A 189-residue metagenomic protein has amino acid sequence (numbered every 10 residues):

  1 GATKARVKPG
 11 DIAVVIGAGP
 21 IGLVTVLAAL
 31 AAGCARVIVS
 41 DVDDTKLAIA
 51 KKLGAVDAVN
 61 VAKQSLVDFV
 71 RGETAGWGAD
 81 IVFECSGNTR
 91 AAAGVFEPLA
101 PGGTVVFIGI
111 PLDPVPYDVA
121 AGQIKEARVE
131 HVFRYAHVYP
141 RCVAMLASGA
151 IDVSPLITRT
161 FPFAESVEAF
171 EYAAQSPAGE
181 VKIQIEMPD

Functional and structural regions predicted by a protein language model:
G1-Q64: Mid-domain Rossmann-like dinucleotide-binding core that forms the NAD(H)/NADP(H) cofactor-binding site
K4-P9, A48-R128, V167, M187-P188: Glycine-rich cofactor phosphate-binding loops and adjacent beta1-alpha1 units of small-molecule cofactor enzyme domains
V14, I38, T104-F107, E130 (+1 more regions): Structural detector of well-ordered beta-strand residues that form the stable sheet scaffold of enzyme domains
L30, G122-E126, A150-I151: Short glycine/proline- and charge-enriched loop/turn segments that cap or connect secondary-structure elements
A35, G78, I151-P155: A local structural motif
D41, G109, F133: Conserved acidic E/D residue at the C-terminus of a beta-strand in Rossmann-like folds
A93-E97, A136, P140-D189: C-terminal hydrophobic helical "lid"/dimerization subdomain of Rossmann-like NAD(P)H-dependent oxidoreductases
